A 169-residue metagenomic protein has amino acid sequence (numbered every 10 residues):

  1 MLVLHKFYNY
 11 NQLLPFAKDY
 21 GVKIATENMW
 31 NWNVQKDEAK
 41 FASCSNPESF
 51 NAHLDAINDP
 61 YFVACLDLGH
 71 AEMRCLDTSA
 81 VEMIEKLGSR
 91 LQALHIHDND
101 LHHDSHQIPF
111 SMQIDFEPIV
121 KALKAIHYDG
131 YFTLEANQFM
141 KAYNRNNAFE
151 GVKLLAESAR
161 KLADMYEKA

Functional and structural regions predicted by a protein language model:
M1, K36-K40: Glycine-rich tight-turn/loop motif centered on a GG-T
L2-Y20: An active-site-proximal structural segment forming one wall of the substrate-binding cleft that immediately precedes
H5, A42-S45: Short, contiguous, pocket-lining structural segments that sit at or immediately flank catalytic/ligand-binding sites
K23, K36, C44-A169: Histidine-acidic metal/acid-base catalytic patches
I24-W30: Short, structured patches in soluble enzyme cores that scaffold and shape functional sites
W30, V34-K36: Carbohydrate-binding/catalytic loop surfaces
